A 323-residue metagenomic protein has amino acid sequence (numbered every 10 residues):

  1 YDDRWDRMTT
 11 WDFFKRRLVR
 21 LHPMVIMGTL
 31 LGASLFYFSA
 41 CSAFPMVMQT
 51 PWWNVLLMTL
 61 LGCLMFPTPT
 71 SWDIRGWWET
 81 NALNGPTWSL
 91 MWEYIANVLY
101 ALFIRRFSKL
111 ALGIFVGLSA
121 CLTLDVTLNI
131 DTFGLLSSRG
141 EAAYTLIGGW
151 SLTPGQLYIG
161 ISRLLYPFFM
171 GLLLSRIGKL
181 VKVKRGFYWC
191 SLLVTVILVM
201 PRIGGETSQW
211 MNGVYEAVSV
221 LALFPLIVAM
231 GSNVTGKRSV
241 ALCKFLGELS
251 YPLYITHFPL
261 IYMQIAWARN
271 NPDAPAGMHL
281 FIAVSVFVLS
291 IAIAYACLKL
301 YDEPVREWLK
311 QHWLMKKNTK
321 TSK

Functional and structural regions predicted by a protein language model:
Y1-D12, T68-W78, L102-K109, L146-Y295 (+2 more regions): Alpha-helical transmembrane segments in multi-pass integral membrane proteins
D12-F13, L21, S89, L112-G113: Alpha-helical transmembrane segments and their helix-entry boundary regions
R17, L21-V25, L249-T256: Loop-to-transmembrane-helix entry motif
L21-Y94, T123-P154, V218-G231: Membrane-interface helix-loop-helix regions
G28, G32, Y100, S290-L298 (+1 more regions): Alpha-helical transmembrane segments of multipass membrane proteins
S34, G117-D131, L192-G205, Q264: Aromatic-anchored segments of alpha-helical transmembrane domains
T319-K323: Intrinsic disorder in cytosolic terminal tails and internal cytosolic loops of multi-pass membrane transporters
